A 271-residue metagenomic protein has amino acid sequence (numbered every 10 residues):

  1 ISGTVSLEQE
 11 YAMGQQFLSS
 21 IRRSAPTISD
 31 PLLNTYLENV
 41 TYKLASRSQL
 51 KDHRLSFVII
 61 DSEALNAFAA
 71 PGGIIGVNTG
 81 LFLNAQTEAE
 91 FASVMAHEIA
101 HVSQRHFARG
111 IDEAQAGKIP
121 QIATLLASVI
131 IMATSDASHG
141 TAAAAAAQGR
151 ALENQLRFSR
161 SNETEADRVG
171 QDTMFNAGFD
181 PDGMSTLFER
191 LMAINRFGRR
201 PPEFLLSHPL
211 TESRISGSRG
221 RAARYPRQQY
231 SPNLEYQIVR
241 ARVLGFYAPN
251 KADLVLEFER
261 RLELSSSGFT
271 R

Functional and structural regions predicted by a protein language model:
I1-F68, A151-L152, I194-R196, F258: Hydrophobic or amphipathic, alpha-helical segments that drive membrane association/targeting
I1-T4, Q15, T27, T35 (+1 more regions): Extracytoplasmic and endomembrane cell-envelope/extracellular-matrix remodeling and assembly machinery
F17, M95-F107, V169: Active-site His/Glu-centered metal-binding helix of metallohydrolases
S24-T35, R47-F57, F107-A114, S138-A142 (+1 more regions): Surface-exposed patches in mature extracellular/periplasmic domains of secreted proteins
G76, E90-E98, I111, A145: Short alpha-helical catalytic segment bearing the HExxH-like zincin motif of zinc-dependent metalloproteases
G76-S93, L156-S161: Short pre-active-site segment immediately N-terminal to the catalytic Zn-binding motif
A89, I99-A116, T134: Catalytic Zn2+-binding segment of zinc metalloproteases
I119-T134, A142-L152: Membrane-active amphipathic alpha-helices enriched in small hydrophobic residues
